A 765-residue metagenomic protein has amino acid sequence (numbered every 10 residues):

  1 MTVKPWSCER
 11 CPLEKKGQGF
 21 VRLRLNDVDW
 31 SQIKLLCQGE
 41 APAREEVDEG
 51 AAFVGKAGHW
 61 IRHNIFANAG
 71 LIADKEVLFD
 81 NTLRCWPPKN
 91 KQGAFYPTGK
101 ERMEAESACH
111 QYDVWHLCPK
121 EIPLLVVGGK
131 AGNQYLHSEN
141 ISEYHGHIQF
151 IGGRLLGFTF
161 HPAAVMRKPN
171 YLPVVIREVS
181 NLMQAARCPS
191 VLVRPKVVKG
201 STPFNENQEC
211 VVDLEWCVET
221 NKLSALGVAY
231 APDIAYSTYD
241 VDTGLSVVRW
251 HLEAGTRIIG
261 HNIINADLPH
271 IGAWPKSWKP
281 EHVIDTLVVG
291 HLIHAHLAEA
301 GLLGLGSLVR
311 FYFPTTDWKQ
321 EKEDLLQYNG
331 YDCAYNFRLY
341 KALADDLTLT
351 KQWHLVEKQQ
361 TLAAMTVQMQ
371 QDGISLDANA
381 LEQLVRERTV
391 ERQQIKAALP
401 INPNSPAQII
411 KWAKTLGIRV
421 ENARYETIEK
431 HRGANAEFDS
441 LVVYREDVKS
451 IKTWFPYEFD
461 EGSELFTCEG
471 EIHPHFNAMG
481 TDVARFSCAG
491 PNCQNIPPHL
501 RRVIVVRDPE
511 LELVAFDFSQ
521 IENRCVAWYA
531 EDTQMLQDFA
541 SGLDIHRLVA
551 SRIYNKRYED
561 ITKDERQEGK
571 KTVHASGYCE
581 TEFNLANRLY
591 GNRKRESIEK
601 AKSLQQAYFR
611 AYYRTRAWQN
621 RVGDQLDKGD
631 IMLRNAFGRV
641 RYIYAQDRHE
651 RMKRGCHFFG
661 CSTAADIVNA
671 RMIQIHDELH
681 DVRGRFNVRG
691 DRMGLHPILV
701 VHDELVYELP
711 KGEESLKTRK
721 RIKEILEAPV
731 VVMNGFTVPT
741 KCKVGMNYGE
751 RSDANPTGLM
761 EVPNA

Functional and structural regions predicted by a protein language model:
M1-A186: A polyanion-binding, active-site-adjacent surface
D29, E45-E46, G50-R62, A69 (+3 more regions): Conserved RNase H-like, two-metal-ion catalytic cores of nucleic-acid enzymes
L36-Q38, T159, V211-D213, I258-I259 (+2 more regions): Short hydrophobic beta-strand that contains or immediately precedes a catalytic carboxylate
A69, H137-G146, G152, L156 (+4 more regions): Metal-dependent phosphoesterase core characteristic of DEDDh/y 3'-5' exonuclease domains
A108-K120, V241-R257, D677: Short, basic/hydrophobic alpha-helical segments
Q184-Y236, A254, A300, F311-Y312 (+9 more regions): Conserved "right-hand" nucleotidyltransferase catalytic core of DNA-directed polymerases
V367, Q371, R392, I418-V420 (+5 more regions): Conserved catalytic core of nucleic-acid polymerases
T718-L726: Short amphipathic alpha-helices in soluble, non-transmembrane regions that often serve as interface/regulatory elements
